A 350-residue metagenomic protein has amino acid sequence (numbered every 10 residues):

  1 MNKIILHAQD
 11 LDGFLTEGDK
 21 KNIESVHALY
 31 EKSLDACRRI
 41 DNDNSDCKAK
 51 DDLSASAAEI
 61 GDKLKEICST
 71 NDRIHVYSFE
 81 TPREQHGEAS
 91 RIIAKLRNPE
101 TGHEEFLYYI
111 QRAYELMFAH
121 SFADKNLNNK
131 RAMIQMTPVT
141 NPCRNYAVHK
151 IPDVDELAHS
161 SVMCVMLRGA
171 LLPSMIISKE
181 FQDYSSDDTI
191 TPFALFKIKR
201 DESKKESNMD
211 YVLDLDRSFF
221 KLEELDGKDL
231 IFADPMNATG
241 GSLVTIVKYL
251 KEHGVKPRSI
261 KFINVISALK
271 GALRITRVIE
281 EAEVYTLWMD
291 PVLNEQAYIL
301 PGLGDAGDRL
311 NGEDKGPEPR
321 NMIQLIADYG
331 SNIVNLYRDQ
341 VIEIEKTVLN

Functional and structural regions predicted by a protein language model:
M1-N350: PRPP-associated nucleotide enzymes
